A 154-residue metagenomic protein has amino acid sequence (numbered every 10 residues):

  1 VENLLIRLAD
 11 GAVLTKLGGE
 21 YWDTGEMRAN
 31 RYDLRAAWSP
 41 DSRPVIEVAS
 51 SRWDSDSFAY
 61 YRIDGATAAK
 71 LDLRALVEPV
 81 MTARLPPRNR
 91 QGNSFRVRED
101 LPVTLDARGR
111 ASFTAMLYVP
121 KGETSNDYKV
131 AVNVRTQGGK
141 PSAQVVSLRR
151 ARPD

Functional and structural regions predicted by a protein language model:
V1-R28, E123-Y128, Q137-G138, Q144-D154: Terminal domain-start segments
L5, Y60-R62: Conserved blade-register residue in beta-propeller folds
R28-N30, F95: Aromatic sugar-binding surface patches on proteins that engage polysaccharides or sugar-phosphate polymers
Y32-L34, E99: Beta-rich catalytic cores
P40-V48, A111-S112: Acidic/hydrophobic-patterned starts of short beta strands in beta-sheet-rich repeat architectures
S51-D56: A flexible loop/linker signature enriched in serine peptidases of the S9 family
S57, G65-D154: Acidic, small-residue rich beta-repeat scaffolds with periodic aromatic anchors
